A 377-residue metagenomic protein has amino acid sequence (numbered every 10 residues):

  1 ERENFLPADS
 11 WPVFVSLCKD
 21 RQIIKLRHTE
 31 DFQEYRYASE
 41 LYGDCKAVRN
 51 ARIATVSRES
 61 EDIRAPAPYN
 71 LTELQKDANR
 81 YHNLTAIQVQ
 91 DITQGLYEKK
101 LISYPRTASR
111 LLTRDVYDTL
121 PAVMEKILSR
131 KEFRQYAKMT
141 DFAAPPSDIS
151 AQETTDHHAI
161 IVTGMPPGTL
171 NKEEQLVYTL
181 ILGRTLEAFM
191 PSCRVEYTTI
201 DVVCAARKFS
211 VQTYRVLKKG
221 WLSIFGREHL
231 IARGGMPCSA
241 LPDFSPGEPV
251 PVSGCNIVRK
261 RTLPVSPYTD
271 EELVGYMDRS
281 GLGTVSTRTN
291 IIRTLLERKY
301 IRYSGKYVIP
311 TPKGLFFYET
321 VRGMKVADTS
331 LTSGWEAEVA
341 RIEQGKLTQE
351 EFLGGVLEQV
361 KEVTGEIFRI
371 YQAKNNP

Functional and structural regions predicted by a protein language model:
E1-G95, K99-L101, S245, T262 (+1 more regions): Conserved phosphate-chemistry cores used by DNA topoisomerases
R2-F5, P12, L41-Y42, S57 (+3 more regions): Basic, low-complexity terminal or inter-domain segments flanking catalytic cores
K99-P105, Y303: Secretory-pathway/luminal and periplasmic proteins that interact with or process carbohydrate-rich
